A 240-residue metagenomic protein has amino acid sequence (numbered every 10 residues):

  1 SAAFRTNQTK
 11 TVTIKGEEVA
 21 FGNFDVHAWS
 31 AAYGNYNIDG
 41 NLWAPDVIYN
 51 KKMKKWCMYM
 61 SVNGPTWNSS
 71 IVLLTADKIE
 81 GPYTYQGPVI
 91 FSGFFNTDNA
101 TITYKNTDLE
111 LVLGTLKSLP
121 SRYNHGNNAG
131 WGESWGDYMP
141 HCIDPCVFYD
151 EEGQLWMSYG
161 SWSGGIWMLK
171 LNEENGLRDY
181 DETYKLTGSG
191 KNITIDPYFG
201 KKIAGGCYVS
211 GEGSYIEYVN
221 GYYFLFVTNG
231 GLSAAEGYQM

Functional and structural regions predicted by a protein language model:
S1-M240: Carbohydrate-active catalytic/glycan-binding domains of CAZyme proteins, especially the secreted or lumenal ectodomains
